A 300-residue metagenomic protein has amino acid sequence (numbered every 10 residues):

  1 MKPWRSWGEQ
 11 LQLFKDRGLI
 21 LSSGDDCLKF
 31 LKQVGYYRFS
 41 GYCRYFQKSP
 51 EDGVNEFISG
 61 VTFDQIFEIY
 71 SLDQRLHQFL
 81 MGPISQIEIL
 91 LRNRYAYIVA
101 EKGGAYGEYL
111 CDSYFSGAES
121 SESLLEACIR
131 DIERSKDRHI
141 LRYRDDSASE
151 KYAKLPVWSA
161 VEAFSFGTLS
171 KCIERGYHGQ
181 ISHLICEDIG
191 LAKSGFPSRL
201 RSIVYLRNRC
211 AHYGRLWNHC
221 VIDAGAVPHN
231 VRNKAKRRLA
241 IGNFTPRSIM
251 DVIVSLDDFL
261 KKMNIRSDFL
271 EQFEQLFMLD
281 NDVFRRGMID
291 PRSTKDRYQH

Functional and structural regions predicted by a protein language model:
M1-Y205, W217-H300: Extended intrinsically disordered or low-complexity regions, especially N/C-terminal cytosolic tails and loops, rather
Y213: Acidic/aromatic/glycine-rich contiguous surface patches that form carbohydrate-binding/processing clefts and analogous
